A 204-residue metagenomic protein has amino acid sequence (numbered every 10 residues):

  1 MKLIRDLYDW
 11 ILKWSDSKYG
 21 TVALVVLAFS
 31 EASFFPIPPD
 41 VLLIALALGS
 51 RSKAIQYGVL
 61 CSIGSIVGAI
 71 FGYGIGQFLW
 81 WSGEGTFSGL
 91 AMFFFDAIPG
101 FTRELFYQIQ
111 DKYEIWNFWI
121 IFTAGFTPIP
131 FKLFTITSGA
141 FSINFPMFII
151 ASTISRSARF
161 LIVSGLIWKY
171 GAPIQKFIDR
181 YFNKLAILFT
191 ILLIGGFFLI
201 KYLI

Functional and structural regions predicted by a protein language model:
M1-V26, G49-T127, F141, S152-I204: Membrane-interfacial helix-loop-helix
T21, S30-L46, W119, F126-T137 (+1 more regions): Transmembrane helix boundary and interhelical junction motifs in multipass membrane proteins
